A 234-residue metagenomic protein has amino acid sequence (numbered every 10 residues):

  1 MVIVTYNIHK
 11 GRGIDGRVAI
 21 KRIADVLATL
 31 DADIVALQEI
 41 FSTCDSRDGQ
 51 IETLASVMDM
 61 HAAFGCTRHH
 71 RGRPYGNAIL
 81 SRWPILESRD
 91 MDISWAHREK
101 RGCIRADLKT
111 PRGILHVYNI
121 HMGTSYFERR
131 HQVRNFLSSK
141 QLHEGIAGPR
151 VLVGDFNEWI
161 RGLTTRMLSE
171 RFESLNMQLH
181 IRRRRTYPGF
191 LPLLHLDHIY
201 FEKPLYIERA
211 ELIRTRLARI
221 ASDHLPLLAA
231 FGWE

Functional and structural regions predicted by a protein language model:
M1-I34, S56-V57, H61-E234: Active-site regions of metal-assisted phosphoester/phosphodiester hydrolases, unifying DNase/endonuclease modules
G11, Q38-C44: Active-site neighborhood of divalent metal-dependent phosphoester/pyrophosphate hydrolases
T43, Q50-I51: Membrane-embedded segments
